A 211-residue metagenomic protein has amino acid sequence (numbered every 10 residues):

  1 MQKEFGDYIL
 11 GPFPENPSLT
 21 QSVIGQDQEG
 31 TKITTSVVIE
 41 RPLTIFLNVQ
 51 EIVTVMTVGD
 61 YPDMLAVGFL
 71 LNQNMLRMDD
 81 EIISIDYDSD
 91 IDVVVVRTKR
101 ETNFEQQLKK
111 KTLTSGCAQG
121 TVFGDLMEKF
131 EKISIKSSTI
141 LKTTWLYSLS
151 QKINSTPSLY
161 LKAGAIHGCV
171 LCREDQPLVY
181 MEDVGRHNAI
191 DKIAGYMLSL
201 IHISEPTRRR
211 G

Functional and structural regions predicted by a protein language model:
Q2-E174, V179-Y180: Intrinsically disordered, low-complexity regions enriched in acidic/Ser/Thr/Pro/Gln residues
P62, R186-H187, R210: Alpha-helix N-cap/helix-start and coil->helix boundary motif
L159, L198-S199: Short, flexible, glycine/charge-rich loop motifs used to bind or transfer phosphoryl groups or to couple energy/partner
C172, S199-L200: A short alpha-helix capping/helix-coil boundary motif
P177, E182-A189: Positively charged, proline/Ser/Thr-rich regional signature most characteristic of the Rhodanese/CDC25-like
H187-L198: A short, polar/charged loop-to-alpha-helix boundary motif
I201-G211: Single conserved hydrophobic/aromatic residue that forms the stacking wall/gate of nucleotide- or nucleobase-binding
